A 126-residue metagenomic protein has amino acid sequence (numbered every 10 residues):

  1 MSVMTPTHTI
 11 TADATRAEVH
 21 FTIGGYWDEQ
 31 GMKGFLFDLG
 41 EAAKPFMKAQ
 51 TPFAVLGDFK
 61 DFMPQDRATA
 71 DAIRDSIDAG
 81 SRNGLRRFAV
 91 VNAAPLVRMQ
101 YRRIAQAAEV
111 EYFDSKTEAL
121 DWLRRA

Functional and structural regions predicted by a protein language model:
S2-A126: Amphipathic, Lys/Arg-enriched alpha-helical "gate/interface" segment within cytosolic domains that mediates
